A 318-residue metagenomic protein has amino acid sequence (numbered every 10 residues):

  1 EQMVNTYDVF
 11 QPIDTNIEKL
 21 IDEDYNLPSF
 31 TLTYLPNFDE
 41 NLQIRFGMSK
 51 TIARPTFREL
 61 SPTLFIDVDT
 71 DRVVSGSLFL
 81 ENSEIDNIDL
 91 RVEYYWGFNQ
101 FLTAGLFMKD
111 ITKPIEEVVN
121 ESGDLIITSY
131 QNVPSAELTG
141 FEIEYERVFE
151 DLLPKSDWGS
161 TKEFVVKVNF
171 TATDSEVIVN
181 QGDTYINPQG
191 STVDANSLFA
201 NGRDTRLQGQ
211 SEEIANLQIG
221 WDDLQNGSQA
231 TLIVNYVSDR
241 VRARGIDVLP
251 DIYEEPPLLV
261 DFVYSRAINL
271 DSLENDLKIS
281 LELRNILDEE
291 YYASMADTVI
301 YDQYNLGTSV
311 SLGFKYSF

Functional and structural regions predicted by a protein language model:
E1-D39, F65: Signature of Gram-negative outer-membrane beta-barrel scaffolds
M3-N5, F101, L106-D110, I127-R244: Gram-negative outer-membrane beta-barrel transporters
T6-T15, F57-T63, T70-D71, P114-E121 (+5 more regions): Outer-membrane beta-barrel translocator domains and adjoining extracellular loop/strand segments of Gram-negative
Q11-L20, V73-L78, I126-N132, A200-R206 (+2 more regions): Extracellular loop and loop/strand-boundary signature of outer-membrane beta-barrel proteins
I21, I52-I111, E121-L152, L207-E213: Outer-membrane beta-barrel signature, preferentially recognizing the C-terminal barrel domain of Gram-negative
D22-I44, Y94-W96, E146, F164-T173: Transmembrane beta-barrel strand/turn architecture of Gram-negative outer membrane proteins
N26, Y34-F38, E84, Y94-F98 (+9 more regions): Outer-membrane beta-barrel strand-turn architecture
F30-T33, Q43-F46, D86-I88, F164-K167 (+1 more regions): Conserved C-terminal beta-signal and adjacent last beta-strands/turns of outer-membrane beta-barrel proteins
